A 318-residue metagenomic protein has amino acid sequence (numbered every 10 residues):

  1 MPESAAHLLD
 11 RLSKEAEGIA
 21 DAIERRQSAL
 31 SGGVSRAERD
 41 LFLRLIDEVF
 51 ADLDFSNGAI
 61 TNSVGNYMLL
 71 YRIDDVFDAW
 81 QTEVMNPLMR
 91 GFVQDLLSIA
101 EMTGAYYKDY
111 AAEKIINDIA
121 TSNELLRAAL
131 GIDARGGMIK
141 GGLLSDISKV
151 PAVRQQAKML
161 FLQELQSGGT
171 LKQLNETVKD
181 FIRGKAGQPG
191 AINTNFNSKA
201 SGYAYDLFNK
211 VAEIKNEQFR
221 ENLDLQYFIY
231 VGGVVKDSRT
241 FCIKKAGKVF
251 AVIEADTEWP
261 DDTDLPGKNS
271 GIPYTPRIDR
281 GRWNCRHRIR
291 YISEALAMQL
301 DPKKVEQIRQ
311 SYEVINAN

Functional and structural regions predicted by a protein language model:
M1-T194, I292-N318: N-terminal leader/targeting and assembly helices and adjacent pre-domain segments
A191-M298: Acidic, glycine-rich two-metal-ion catalytic cores of nucleic acid-processing enzymes
